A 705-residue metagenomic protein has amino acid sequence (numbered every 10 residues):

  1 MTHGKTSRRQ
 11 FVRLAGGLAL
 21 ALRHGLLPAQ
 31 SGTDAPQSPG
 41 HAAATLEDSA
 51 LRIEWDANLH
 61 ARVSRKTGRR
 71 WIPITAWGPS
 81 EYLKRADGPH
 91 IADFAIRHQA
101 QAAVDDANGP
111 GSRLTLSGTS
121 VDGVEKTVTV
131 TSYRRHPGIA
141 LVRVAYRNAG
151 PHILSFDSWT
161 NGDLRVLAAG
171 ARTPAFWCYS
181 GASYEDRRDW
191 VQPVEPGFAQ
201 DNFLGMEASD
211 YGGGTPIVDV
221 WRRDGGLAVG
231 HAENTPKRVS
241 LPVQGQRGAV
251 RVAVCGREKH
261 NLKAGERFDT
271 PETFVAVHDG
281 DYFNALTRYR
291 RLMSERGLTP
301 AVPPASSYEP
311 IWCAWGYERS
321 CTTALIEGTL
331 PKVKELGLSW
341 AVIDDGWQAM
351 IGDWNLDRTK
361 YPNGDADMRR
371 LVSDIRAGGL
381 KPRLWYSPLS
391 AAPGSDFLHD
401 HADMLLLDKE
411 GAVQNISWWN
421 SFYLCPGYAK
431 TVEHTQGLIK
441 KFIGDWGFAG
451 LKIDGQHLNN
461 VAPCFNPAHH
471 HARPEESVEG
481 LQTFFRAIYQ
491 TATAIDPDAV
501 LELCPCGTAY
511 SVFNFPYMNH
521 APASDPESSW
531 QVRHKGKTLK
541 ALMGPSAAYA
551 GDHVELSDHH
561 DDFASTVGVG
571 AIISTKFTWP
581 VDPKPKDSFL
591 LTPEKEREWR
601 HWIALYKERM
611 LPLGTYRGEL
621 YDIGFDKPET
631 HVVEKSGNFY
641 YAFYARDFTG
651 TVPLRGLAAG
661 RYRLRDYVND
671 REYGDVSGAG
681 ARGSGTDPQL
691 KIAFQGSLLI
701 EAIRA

Functional and structural regions predicted by a protein language model:
G4, Q10-S31: N-terminal export signals
K5, G25-L46: C-terminal segment of N-terminal export signals and the immediately downstream linker at the start of the mature
P36-E54, L59, V63-P242, R665-D675: Polysaccharide-binding surfaces and accessory modules of carbohydrate-active proteins
A50, H260-D279, A693-I703: Short Pro-Gly-centered flexible turn/kink motifs
W55, E266, T270, F485-D675: Active-site-proximal substrate-binding groove within the catalytic cores of carbohydrate-active enzymes
R288-W340, D344, Q348: An acidic-aromatic substrate-binding cleft motif
G337-A548: Aromatic- and carboxylate-enriched substrate-binding clefts and catalytic-loop regions of carbohydrate-active enzymes
G678-A705: C-terminal beta-strand-rich structural cap/linker in extracellular carbohydrate-active enzymes
